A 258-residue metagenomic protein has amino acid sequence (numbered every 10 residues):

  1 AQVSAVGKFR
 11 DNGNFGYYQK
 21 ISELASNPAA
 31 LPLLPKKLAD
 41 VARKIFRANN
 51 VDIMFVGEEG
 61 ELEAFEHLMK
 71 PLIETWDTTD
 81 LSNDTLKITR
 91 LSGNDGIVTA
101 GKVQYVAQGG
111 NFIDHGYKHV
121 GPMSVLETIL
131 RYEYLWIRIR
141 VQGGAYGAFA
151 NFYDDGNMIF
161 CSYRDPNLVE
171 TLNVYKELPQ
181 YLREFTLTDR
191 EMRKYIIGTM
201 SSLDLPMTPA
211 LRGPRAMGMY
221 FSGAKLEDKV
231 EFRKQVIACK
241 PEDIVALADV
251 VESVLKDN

Functional and structural regions predicted by a protein language model:
A1-T85, Q142-N258: Charge-rich, well-structured scaffold segments of protease-associated domains
V56, G109-I113, I129, Y163: Structured loops at beta-to-helix junctions and adjacent beta-edge loops in soluble globular domains
K70-M123: Prokaryote-biased recognition of long, low-complexity C-terminal linker/tail segments that are poorly structured
K118-I129, I139: Active/ligand-binding-proximal structured segments within catalytic/core domains that scaffold catalytic residues
